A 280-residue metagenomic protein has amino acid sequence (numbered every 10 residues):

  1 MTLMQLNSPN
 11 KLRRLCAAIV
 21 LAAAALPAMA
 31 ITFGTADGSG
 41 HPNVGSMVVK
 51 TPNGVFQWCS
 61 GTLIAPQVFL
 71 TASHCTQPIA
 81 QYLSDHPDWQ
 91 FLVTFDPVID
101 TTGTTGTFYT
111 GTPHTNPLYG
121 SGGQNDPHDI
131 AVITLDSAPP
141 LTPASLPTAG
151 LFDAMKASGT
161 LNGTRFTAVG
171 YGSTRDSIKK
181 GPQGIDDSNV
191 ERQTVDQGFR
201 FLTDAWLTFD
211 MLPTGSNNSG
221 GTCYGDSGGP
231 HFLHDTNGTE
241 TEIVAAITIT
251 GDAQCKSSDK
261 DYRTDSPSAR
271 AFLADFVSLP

Functional and structural regions predicted by a protein language model:
L3-C16: Bacterial N-terminal signal peptides that target proteins for export
A25-P27: N-terminal signal peptide c-region/cleavage motif recognized by signal peptidases
I31-M47, Q57-D100, D187-L202, G220-P280: C-terminal subregion of chymotrypsin/trypsin-like serine protease catalytic domains
I31-S39, N53, Y82-L146, G150-D153: Conserved catalytic-core segment of clan PA serine endopeptidases
V48-T51, H74-Q81, T94-V98, T115-Y119 (+3 more regions): Short regulatory "switch" loops immediately downstream of catalytic or recognition motifs within protein catalytic
G54, F69, C75-Q77, G120 (+3 more regions): Solvent-exposed loop/turn segments at secondary-structure junctions within structured extracellular/periplasmic domains
H114-L118, M211-S216, T248-A253: Short, solvent-exposed aromatic-acidic interface loops
D126-S219, S266-A274: Chymotrypsin/trypsin-fold serine protease catalytic domain
